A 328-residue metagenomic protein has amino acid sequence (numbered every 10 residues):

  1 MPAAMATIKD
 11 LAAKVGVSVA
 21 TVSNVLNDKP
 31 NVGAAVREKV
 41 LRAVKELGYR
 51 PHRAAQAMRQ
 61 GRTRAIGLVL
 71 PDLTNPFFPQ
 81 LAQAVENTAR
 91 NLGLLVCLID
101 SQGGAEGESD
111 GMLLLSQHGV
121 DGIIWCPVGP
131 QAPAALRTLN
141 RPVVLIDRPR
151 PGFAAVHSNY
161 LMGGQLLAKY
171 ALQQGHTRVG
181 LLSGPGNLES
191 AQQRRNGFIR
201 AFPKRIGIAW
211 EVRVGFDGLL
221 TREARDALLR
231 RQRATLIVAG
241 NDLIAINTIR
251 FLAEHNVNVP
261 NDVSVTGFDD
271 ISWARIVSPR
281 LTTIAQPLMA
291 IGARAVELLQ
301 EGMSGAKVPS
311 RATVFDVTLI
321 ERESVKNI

Functional and structural regions predicted by a protein language model:
M1-A3, A65-K169, Q173, A227: Alpha-helical recognition/docking segments in bacterial nutrient-uptake and carbohydrate-utilization systems
M1-R64, K326: N-terminal helix-turn-helix DNA-binding module of bacterial transcription factors
V19-N24, M58-L73, Y170, R178-P185: Short beta-strand segments enriched in small/hydrophobic residues
R53, P71-Q80, L98-G107, V156-L166 (+5 more regions): Hinge/beta->alpha junction and helix N-cap segments in small-molecule ligand-binding domains
T63, V120, H176, R233-A234 (+1 more regions): Short, high-confidence coil segments that cap the C-terminus of an alpha-helix and link into the following beta-strand
M112, G119-P127, G180-S183, R230-L243 (+1 more regions): Periplasmic-binding protein-like
D226-I328: Flexible loop/turn connectors
